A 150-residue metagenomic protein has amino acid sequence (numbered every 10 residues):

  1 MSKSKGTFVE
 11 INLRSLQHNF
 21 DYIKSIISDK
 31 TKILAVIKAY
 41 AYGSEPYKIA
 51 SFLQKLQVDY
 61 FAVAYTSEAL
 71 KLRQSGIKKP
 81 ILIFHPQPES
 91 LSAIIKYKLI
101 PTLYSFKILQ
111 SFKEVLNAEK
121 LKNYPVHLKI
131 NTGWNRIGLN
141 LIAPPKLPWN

Functional and structural regions predicted by a protein language model:
S2, N19-F20: Contiguous hydrophobic segments
K3, T7-E10, S15, T31-N150: Active-site-proximal beta-alpha core segment in soluble small-molecule metabolic enzymes
F20-T31, K122: Glycine-rich phosphate/diphosphate-binding loops that line cofactor/substrate pockets in enzymes
